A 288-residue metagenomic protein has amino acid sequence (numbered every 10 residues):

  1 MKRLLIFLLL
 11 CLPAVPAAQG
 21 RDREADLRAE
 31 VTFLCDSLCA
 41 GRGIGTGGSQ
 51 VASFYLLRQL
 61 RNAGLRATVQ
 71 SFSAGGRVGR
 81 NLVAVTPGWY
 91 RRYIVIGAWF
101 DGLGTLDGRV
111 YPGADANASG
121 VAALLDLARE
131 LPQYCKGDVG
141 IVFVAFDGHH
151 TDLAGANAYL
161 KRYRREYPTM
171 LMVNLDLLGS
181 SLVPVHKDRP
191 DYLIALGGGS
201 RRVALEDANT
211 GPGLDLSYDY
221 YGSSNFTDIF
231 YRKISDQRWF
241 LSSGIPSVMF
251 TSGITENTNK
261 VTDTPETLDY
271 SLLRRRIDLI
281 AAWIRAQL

Functional and structural regions predicted by a protein language model:
L4-P13: Sec-dependent N-terminal signal peptides
G20, L38-G47, S71-F72, G108-N117 (+4 more regions): Second-shell loop/turn segments in exported
R21-V51, A63, S252, E256-D263: N-terminal capping segment at the start of a domain
F33-C35, V69, L82-V85, Y93-G97 (+5 more regions): Structural recognition of the beta-strand scaffold that forms the well-ordered cores of secreted hydrolase catalytic
G41-P87: A non-catalytic alpha/beta surface segment that caps or lines the substrate-entry region of metallo-dependent hydrolase
R61, A84, I96-G102, L106-D152 (+1 more regions): Alpha-helical metal-binding/catalytic segments enriched in His/Glu/Asp
F146-S247: Metal-dependent peptidase/peptidase-like ectodomains
I254-L288: His/Asp/Glu-rich mid-to-C-terminal helical/loop segments that flank catalytic regions of hydrolases
